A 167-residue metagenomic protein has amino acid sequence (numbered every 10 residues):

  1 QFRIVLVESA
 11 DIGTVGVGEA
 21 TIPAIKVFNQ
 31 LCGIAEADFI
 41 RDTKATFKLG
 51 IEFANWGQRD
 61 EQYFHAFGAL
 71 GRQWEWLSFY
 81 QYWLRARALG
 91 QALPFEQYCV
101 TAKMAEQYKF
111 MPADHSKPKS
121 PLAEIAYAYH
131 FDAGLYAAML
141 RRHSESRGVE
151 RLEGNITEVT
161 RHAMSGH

Functional and structural regions predicted by a protein language model:
Q1-V17: Glycine-rich FAD pyrophosphate-binding loop
G13-A105: Dinucleotide-binding Rossmann-like beta1-alpha1 core, especially the glycine-rich loop that anchors the ADP
M104-L135: Helix-loop-beta segment of a Rossmann-like dinucleotide-binding subdomain
A133-Y136, L140-H143, R147: Long, contiguous internal "core" modules enriched in hydrophobic/ aromatic residues
L152-H167: A conserved short coil-to-beta-strand element within the FAD-binding core of flavoproteins
